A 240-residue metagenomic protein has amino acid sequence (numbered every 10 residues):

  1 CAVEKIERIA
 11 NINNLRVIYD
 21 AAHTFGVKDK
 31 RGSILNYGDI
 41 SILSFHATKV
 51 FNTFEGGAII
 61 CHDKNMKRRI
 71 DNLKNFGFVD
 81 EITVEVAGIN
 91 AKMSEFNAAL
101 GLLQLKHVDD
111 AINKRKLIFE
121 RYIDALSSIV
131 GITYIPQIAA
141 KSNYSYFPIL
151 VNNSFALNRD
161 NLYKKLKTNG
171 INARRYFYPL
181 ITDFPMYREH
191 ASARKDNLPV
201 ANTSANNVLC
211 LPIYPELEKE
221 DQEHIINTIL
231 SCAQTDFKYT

Functional and structural regions predicted by a protein language model:
C1-I6, L15-S44, V50, L180: Conserved PLP phosphate-binding loop immediately N-terminal to the Schiff-base lysine helix in PLP-dependent enzymes
C1-R8, I12, K28, K64-T240: PLP-dependent aminotransferase class I/II
R16-I18, I42, I60, T133-I135 (+1 more regions): Structural detector of well-ordered beta-strand residues that form the stable sheet scaffold of enzyme domains
G26, G32-S41, F54-G57, G77 (+2 more regions): Glycine-centered flexibility sites
N36-N72, E95: Active-site PLP attachment segment
